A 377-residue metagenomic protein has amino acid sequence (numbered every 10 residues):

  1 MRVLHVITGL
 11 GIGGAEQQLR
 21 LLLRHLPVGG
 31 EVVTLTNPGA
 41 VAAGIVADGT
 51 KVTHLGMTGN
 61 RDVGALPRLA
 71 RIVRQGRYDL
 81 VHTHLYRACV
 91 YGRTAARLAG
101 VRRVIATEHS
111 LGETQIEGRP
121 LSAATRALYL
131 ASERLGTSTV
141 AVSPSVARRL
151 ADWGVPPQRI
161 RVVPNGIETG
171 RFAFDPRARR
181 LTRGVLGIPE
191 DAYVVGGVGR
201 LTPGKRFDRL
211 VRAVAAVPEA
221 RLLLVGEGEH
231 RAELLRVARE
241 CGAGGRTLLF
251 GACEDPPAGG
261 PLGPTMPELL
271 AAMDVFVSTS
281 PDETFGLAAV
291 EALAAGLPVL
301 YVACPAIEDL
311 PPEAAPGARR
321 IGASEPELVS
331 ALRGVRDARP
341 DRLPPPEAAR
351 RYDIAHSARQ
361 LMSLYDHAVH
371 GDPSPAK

Functional and structural regions predicted by a protein language model:
H5-G64, V146-R149, G228-E229: N-terminal strand-loop element at the rim of the active site of nucleotide-sugar-dependent glycosyltransferases
G13-L21, Y193, G197-A216, A220 (+1 more regions): A conserved mid-protein helix/loop that constitutes part of the nucleotide-sugar donor-binding site
T34, P298-V302: Short hydrophobic beta-strand element within catalytic cores of glycosyltransferases and related nucleotide-activated
V73, A252-C253, G259-G263, E268-M273: Short alpha-helical donor nucleotide-sugar binding micro-motif in glycosyltransferases
S145, G166: Carbohydrate-associated surface elements
L235-G260: Nucleotide-activated donor-binding/catalytic signature segment of Leloir-type glycosyltransferases, i.e., the conserved
P281: Aromatic "clamp/platform" in nucleotide-sugar-dependent glycosyltransferases that forms part of the donor/acceptor
P312-P326, G334-A338: Conserved acidic donor-binding segment of nucleotide-sugar-dependent glycosyltransferases
